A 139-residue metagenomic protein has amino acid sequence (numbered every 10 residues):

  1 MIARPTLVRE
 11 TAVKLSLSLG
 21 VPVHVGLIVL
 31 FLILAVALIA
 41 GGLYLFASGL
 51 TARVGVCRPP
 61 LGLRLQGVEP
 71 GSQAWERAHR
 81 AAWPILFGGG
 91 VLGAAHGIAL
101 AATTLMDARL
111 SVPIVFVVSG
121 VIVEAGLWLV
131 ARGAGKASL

Functional and structural regions predicted by a protein language model:
R4-L38, I98-T103, L110-E124: Long, highly hydrophobic alpha-helical transmembrane signal-anchor segments
R4-R9, R53-G67: Short, charged cytosolic
V21, A134-L139: Interhelical loop and helix-boundary elements at the membrane-water interface of polytopic inner-membrane proteins
L43-G62, V130-G135: Membrane-water interface of transmembrane alpha-helices
A47-S48, A95-M106, L129-G133: Structural signature of transmembrane alpha-helix termini at the membrane-water interface
R53-R58, A102-L110, A137-S138: Membrane-interface elements of multi-pass transporters and channels
R64-A82: Short membrane-interface loop/juxtamembrane segments of multi-pass integral membrane proteins
R80-G93: Select subsegments of transmembrane alpha-helices in polytopic membrane proteins, especially boundary-proximal
